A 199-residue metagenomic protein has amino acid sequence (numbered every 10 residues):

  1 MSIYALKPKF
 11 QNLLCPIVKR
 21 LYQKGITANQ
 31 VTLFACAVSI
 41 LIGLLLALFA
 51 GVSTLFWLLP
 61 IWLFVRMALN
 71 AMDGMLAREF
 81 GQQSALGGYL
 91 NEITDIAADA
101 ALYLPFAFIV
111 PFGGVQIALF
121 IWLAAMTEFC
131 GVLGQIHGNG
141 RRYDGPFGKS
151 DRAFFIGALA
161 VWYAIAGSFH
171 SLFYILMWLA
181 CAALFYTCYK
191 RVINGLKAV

Functional and structural regions predicted by a protein language model:
M1-F64, A101-G140, D144-V199: Hydrophobic alpha-helical transmembrane segments
T54-G88: Glycine-rich active-site/cofactor-binding loop and its immediate structural neighborhood
A68-L76, Y89-A97, F129, L133 (+2 more regions): Active-site His/Glu-centered metal-binding helix of metallohydrolases
M75-V115: Basic, amphipathic juxtamembrane/active-site segments that coordinate anionic phosphate or diphosphate groups
